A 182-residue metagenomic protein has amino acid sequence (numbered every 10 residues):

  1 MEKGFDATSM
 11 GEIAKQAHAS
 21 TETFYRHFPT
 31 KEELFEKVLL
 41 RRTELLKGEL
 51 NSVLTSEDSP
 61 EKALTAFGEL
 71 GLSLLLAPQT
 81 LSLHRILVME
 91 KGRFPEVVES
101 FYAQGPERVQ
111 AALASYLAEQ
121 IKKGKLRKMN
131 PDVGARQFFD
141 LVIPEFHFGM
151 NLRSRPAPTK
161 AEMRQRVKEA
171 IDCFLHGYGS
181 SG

Functional and structural regions predicted by a protein language model:
M1-E33, K37: Helix-turn-helix
K3, A77, R93-P95: Short loop-to-helix capping motifs
M10, L40-L46: Short, basic, alpha-helical segments at the C-terminal edge of helix-turn-helix-like DNA-binding modules
K31, V38, R42, L64-F67 (+6 more regions): Hydrophobic/aromatic residues within well-ordered alpha-helical segments
K37, L50-H84, P131-F138, R164: Hydrophobic alpha-helical connector segments
E49-V53, R85-M89, Y102, L152-A157: Short linear capping/connector segments at secondary-structure termini
K62, S73-L74, S82, I86-V88 (+3 more regions): Amphipathic alpha-helical packing segments from all-alpha helical-bundle domains
A66, L70, A111, S115-K123 (+1 more regions): C-terminal peripheral helix-coil segments that are non-catalytic and often amphipathic
